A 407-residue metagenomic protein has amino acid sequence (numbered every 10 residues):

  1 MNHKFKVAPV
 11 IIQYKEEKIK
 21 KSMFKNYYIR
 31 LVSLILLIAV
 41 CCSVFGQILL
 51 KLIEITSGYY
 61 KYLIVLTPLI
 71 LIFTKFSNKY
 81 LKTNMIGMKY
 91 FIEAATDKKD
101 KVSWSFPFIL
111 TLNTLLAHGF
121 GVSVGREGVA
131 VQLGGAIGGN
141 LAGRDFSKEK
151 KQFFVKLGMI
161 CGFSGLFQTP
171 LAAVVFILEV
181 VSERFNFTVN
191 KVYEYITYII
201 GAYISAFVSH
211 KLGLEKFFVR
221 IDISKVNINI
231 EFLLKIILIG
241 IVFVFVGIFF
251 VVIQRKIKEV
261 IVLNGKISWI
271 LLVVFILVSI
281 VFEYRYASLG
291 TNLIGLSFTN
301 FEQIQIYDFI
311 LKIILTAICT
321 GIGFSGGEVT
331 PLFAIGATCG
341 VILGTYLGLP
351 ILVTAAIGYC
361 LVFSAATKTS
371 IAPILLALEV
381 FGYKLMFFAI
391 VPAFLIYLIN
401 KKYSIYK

Functional and structural regions predicted by a protein language model:
M1-K407: Alpha-helical transmembrane segments and immediately membrane-proximal extracytoplasmic
